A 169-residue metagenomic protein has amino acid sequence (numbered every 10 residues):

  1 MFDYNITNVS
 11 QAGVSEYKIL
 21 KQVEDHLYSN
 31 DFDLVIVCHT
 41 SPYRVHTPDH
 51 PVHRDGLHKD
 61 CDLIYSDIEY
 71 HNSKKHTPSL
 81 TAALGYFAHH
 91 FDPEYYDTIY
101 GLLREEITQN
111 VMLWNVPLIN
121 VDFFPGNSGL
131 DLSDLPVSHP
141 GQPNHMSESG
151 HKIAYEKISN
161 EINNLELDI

Functional and structural regions predicted by a protein language model:
M1-K18, Q22, S29, S147: Serine-esterase "nucleophile elbow" of acetyl-processing enzymes
E24-I169: Alpha-helical cap/lid subdomain in secreted, periplasmic, or secretory-pathway luminal O-acyl-processing enzymes
